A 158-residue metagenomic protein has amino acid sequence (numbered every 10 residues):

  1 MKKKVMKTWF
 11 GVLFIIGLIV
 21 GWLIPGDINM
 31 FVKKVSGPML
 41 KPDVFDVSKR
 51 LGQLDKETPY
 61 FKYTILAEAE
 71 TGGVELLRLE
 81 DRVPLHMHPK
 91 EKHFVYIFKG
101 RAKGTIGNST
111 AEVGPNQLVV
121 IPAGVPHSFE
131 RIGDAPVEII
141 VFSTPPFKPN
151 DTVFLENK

Functional and structural regions predicted by a protein language model:
M1-T8: Positively charged n-region of N-terminal signal peptides that target proteins for export
T8, G17-L76, F154-K158: A short, N-terminal "cap"/entry segment at the start of jelly-roll beta-barrel domains of the cupin/DSBH fold
E70-T71, K90, D134-A135: Short strand-connecting beta-turns/loops that link adjacent beta-strands
G73, R82, R101-K103, T110 (+2 more regions): Structural motif
G73-P89: Conserved short histidine dyad/triad with adjacent acidic residue
D81, K90-A102, G107: Glycine- and acidic-residue-biased ligand/ion/polar-headgroup-sensing regions
S109-A123: Short acidic-glycine-tyrosine-enriched beta hairpin
G124-P149: Ligand-binding loop in jelly-roll beta-barrel domains
